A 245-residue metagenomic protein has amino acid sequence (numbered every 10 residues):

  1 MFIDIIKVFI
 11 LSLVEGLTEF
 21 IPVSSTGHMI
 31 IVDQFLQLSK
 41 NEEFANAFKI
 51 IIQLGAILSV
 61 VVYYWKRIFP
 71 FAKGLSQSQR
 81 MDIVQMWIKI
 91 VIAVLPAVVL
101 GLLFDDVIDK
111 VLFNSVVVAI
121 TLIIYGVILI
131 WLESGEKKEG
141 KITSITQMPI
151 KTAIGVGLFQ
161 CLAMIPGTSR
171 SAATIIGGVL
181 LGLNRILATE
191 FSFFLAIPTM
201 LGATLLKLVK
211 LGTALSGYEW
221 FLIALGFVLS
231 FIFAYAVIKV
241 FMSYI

Functional and structural regions predicted by a protein language model:
M1-I245: Multi-pass membrane proteins that catalyze or facilitate reactions on polyprenyl-/lipid-phosphate substrates and their
